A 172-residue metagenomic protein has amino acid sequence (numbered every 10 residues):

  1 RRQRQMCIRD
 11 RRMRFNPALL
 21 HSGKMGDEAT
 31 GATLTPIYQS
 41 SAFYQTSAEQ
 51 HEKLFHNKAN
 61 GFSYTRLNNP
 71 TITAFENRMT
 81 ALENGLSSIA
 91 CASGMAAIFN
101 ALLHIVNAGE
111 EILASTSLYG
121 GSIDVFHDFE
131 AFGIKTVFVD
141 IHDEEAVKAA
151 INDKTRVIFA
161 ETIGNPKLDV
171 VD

Functional and structural regions predicted by a protein language model:
R1-I8: Short, small-residue-biased leader/transition segments that mark boundaries at the very start of proteins
R9-A59: N-terminal glycine-rich, Lys/His-bearing helix-loop that initiates the first secondary-structure elements of many
G31, M79, A97, I112 (+1 more regions): Buried hydrophobic positions in well-ordered alpha/beta secondary-structure cores of metabolic enzymes
A42, S47-F99, G121-D128: Conserved N-terminal alpha-helix of the aminotransferase class I/II PLP-enzyme fold
L82-L86, V106-G109, D153: Short helix-loop-beta connector
H104-G120, V139-D140: Conserved PLP-anchoring active-site segment centered on the Schiff-base-forming lysine
D128-D143: A glycine-rich helix N-cap at a beta->alpha junction
I141-D172: Active-site phosphate-binding strand-loop segment of PLP-dependent enzymes
